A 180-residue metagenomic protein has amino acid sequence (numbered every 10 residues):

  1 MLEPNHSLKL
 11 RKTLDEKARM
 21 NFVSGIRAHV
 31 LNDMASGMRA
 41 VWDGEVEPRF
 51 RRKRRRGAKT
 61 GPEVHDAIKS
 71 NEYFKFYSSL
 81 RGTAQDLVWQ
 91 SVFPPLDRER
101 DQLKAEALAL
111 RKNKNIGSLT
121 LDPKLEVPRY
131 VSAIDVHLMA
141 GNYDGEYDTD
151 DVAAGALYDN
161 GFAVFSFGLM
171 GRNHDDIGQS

Functional and structural regions predicted by a protein language model:
L2-G155: N-terminal auxiliary segments of SAM/dcSAM-dependent transferases
Y147-L157, F162-S180: Conserved SAM-binding loop and adjacent beta-strand
